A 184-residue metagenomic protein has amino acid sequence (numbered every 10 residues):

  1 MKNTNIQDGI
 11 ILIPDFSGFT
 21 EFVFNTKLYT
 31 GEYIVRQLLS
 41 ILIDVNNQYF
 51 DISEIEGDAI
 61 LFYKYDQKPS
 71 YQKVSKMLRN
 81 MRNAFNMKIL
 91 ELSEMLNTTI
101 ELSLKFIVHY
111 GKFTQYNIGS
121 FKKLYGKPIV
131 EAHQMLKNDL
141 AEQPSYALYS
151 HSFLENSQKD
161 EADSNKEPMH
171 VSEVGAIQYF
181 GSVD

Functional and structural regions predicted by a protein language model:
M1-K73: Catalytic NTP-binding/metal-coordinating core of nucleotidyl cyclase/transferase enzymes
F16-F24, Y29, F50, F62 (+6 more regions): Phenylalanine-focused residue identity feature
Q67-P168: Catalytic beta-strand-to-alpha-helix segment of the class III nucleotidyl cyclase homology domain
N165-D184: Intrinsically disordered, low-complexity terminal regions enriched in charged/polar residues
